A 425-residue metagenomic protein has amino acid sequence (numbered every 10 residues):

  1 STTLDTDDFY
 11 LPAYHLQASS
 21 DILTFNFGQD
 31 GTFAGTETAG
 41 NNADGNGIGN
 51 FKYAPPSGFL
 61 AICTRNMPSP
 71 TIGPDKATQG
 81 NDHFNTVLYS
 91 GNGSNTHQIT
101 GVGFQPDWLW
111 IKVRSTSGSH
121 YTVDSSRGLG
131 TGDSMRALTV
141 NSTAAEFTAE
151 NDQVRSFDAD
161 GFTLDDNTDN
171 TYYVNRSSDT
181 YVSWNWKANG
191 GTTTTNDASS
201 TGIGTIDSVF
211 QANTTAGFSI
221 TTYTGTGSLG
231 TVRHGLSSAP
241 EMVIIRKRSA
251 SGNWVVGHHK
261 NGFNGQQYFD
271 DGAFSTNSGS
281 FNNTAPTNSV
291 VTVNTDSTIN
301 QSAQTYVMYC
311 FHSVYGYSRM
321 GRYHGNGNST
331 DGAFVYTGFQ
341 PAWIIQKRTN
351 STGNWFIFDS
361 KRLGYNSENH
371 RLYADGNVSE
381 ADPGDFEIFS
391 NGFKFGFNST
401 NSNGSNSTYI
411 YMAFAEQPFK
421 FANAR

Functional and structural regions predicted by a protein language model:
S1-R425: Surface-exposed molecular-recognition determinants
